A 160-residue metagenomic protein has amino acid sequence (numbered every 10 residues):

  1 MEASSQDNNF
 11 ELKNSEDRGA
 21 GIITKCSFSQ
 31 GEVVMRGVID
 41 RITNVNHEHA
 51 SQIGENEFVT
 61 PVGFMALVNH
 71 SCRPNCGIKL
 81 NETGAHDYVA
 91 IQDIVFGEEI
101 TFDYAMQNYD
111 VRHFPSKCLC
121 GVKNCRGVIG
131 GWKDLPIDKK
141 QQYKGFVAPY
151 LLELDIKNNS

Functional and structural regions predicted by a protein language model:
M1-S160: Conserved catalytic SET/PR domain of SAM-dependent protein methyltransferases, capturing the structural core that binds
